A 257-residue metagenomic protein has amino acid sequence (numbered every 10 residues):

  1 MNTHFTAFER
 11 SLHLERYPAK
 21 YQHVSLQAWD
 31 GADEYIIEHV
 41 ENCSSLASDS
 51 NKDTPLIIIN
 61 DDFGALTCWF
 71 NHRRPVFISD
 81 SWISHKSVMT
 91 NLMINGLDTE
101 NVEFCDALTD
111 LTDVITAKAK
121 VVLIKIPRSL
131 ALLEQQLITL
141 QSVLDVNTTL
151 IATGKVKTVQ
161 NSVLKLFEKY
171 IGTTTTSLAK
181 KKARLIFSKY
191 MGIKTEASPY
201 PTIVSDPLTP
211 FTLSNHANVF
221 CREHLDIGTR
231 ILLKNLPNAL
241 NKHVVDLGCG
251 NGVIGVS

Functional and structural regions predicted by a protein language model:
N2-E34, D61-D62: N-terminal, charge-rich interaction modules
N2-F5, I124, R128-D206: N-terminal auxiliary segments of SAM/dcSAM-dependent transferases
Y21-V40, A179-H243: SAM-dependent Rossmann-like transferase core, predominantly class I methyltransferases with a strong bias toward
A28-F104, D226-S257: Conserved SAM/SAH cofactor-binding pocket of Class I
H72-R74, A119, N147, I171 (+1 more regions): Short, well-ordered alpha-helix to beta-strand connector turns
F104-D110: Soluble non-transmembrane domains of integral membrane proteins
D110-V121, N241: A short acidic, Gly/Pro-enriched loop at the edge of an enzyme's catalytic core that lines a small-molecule cofactor
K120-A131, L247-G255: Conserved proline-anchored active-site loop of SAM-dependent methyltransferases that bridges a beta-strand
